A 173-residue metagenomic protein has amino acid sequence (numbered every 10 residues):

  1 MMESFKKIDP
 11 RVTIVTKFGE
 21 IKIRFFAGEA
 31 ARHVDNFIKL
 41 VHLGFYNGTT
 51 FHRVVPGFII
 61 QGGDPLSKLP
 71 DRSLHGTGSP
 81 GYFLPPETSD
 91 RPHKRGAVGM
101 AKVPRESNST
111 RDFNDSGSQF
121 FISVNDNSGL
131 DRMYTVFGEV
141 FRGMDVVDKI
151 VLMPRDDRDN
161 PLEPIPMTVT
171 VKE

Functional and structural regions predicted by a protein language model:
M1-E173: Cyclophilin-like peptidyl-prolyl cis-trans isomerases
